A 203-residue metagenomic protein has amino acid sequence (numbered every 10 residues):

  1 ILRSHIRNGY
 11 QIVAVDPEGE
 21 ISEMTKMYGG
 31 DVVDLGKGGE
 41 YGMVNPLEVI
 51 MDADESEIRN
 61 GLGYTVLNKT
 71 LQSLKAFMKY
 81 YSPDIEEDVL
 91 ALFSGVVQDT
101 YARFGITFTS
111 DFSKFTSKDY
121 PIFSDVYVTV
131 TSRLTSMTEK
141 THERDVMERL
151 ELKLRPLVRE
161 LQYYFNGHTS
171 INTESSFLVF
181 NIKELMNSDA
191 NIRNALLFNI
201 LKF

Functional and structural regions predicted by a protein language model:
I1-V15, G19, L197-F203: P-loop NTPase nucleotide-binding module
H5-V13, K26-L35: Secondary-structure transition/capping motifs at alpha-helix termini and the adjoining loop/turn into the next element
G19-G30, K37, P46-F203: P-loop NTPase motor domains
E40-G42: Interdomain hinge/linker at the junction between the two RecA-like core domains of SF2 helicases
